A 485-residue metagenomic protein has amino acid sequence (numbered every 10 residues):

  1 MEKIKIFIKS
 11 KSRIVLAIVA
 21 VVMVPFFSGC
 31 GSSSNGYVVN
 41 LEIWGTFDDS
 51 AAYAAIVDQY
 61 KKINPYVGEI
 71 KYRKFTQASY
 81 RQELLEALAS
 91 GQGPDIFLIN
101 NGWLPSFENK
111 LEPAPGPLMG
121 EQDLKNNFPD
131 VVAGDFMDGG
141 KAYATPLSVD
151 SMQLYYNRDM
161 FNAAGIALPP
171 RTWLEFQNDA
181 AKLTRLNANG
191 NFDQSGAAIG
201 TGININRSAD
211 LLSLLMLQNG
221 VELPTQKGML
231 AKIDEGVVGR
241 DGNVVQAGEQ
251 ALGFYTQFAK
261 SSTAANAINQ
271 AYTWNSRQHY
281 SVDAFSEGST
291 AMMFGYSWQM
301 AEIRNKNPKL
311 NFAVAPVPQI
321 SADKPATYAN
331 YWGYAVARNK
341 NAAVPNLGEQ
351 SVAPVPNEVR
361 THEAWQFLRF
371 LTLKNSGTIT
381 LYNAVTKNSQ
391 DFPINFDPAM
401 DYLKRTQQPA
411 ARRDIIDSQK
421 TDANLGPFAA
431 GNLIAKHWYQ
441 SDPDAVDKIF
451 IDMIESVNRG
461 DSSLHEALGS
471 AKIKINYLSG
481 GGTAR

Functional and structural regions predicted by a protein language model:
Y37-D48, G68-R73, I96, Y143 (+1 more regions): Short, well-ordered beta-strand elements
Q59, I63-D130, M137, D159-R171 (+3 more regions): Extracytoplasmic "Venus flytrap"/periplasmic binding protein-like
Y66-E69, G140-K141, A164, V238 (+2 more regions): Extracytoplasmic/periplasmic substrate-recognition and gating elements
A87, D95, E121-F161, P316-A329 (+1 more regions): A structural signal for short loop-to-beta-strand junctions that line the ligand-binding cleft of periplasmic/secreted
N100-M152, F192-D193, S208-L211, G220 (+1 more regions): Hinge/lid segment of periplasmic solute-binding proteins
K141-L147, M152, Q177-V238, A247: Extracytoplasmic/periplasmic solute-binding protein
D179-A181, K227-T273, K306, V317: Glycine-centered hinge/linker elements that transmit conformational signals in sensory and ligand-binding systems
Q407-K474: C-terminal capping/gating helix-and-loop segments adjacent to ligand/active sites or protein-protein/ligand interfaces
